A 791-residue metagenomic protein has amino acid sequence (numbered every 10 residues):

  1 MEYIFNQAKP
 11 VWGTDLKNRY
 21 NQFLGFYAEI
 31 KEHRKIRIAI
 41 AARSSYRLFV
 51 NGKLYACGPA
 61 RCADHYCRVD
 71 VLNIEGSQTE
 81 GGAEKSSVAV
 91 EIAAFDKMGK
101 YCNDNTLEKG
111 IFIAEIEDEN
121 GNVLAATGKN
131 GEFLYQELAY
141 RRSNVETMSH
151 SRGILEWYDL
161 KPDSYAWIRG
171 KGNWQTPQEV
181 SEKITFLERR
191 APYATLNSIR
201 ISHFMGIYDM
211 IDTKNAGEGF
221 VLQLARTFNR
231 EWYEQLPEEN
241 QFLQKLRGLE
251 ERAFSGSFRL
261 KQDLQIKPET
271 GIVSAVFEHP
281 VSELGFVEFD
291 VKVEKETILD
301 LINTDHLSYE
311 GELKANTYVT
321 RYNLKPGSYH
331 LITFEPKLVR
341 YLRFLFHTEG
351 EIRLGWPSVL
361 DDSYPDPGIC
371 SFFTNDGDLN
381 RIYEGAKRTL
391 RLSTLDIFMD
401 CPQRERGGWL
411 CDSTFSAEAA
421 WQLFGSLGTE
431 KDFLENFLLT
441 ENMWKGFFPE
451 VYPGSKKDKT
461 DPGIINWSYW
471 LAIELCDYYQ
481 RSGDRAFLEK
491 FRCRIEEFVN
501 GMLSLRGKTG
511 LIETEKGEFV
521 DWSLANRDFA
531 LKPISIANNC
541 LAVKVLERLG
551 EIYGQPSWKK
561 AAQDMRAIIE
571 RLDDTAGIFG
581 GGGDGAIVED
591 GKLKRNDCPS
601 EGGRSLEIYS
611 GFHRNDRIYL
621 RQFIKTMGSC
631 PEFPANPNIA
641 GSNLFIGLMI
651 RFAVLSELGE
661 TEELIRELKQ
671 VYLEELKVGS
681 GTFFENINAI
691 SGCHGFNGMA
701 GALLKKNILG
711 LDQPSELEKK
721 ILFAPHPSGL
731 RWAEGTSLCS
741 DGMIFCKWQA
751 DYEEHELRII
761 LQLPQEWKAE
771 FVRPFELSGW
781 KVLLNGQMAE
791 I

Functional and structural regions predicted by a protein language model:
M1-Q403, D412, G428-T429, V451-Y452 (+3 more regions): Extracellular/oxidizing-compartment recognition motifs
K31-K35, K295, Y553-S557, F775-G779: Short glycine/proline-enriched coil/turn segments at helix->beta-strand junctions
I40, S45-N51, R773-G786: Solvent-exposed beta-hairpin/edge-strand motifs
I40-A42, K109-I111, S728-A733, E776-S778: A short, compositionally biased
Y55-A56, L124, I744-C746, A789: Short, isolated positions in well-ordered beta-strands
R340-Y341, K768-A769, W780-I791: C-terminal beta-strand-rich structural cap/linker in extracellular carbohydrate-active enzymes
L354, R758, L777-G779: Surface-exposed or flexible loop/turn and strand-edge residues in extracellular/cell-surface modules
G408-I760, Q765-F775, M788: Active-site core of glycosidic bond-cleaving carbohydrate-active enzymes
